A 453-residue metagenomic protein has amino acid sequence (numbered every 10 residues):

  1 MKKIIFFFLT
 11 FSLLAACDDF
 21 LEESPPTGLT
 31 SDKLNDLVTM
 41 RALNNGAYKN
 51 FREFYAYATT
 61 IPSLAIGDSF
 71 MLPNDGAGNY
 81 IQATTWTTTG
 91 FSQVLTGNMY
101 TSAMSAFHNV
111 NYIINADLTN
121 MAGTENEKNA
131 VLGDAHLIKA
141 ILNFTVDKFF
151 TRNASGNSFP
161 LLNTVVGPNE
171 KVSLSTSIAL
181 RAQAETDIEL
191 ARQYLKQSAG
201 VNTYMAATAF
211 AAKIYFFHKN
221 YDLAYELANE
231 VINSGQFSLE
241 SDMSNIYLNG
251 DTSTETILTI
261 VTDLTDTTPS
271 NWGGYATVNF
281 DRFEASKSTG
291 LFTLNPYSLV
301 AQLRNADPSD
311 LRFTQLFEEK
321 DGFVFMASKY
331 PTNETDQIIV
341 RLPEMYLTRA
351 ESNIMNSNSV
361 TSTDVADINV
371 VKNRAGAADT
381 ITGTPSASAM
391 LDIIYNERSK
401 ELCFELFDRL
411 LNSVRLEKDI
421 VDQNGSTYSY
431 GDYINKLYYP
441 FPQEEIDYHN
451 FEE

Functional and structural regions predicted by a protein language model:
C17-S63, D379, K418-E453: Membrane-proximal, proline-rich intrinsically disordered regions
G28-D32, A58-A77, R152, G156-P160 (+2 more regions): Short, surface-exposed recognition loops and adjoining beta-strand edges that mediate ligand/DNA contacts, enriched
N44, F107-V110, I114, R181 (+5 more regions): Inward-facing hydrophobic residues that define packing positions of alpha-helical scaffold repeats
G78-F149, E189-S198, T332-L342, S352-M355 (+2 more regions): Conserved, well-structured interaction surfaces
R181, Y221, S359-T361: TPR-repeat structural position
E230-S359, D367, L416-E453: Elongated scaffold/linker segments in the mid-to-C-terminal portions of large proteins
